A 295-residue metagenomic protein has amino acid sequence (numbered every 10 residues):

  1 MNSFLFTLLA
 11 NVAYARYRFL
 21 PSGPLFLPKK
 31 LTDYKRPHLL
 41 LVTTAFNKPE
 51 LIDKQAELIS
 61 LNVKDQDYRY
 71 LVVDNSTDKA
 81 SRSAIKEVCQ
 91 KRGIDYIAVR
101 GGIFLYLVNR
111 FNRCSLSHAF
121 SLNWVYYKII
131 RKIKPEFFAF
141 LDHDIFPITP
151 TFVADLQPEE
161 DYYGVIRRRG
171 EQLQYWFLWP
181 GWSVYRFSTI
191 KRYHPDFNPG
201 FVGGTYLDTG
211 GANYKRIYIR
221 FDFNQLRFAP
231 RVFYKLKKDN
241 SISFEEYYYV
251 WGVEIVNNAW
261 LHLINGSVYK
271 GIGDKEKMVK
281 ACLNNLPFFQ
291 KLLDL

Functional and structural regions predicted by a protein language model:
M1-E57: N-proximal low-complexity "stem/linker" segments adjacent to membrane-targeting elements
S3-Y14, L207-L295: C-terminal catalytic/acceptor-binding lobe
E57-D67: Short, acidic, metal-binding catalytic loop of nucleotide-sugar glycosyltransferases
D67-K79, A98-G101: Short beta-strand/loop segment that forms part of the nucleotide-sugar
N75, L141-I145: Short acidic donor-binding/metal-coordinating loop in glycosyltransferase active sites
A80-K134: Active-site-proximal specificity loops/subdomain of glycosyltransferases
R113-S115, I145-R216: Conserved catalytic core of nucleotide-sugar-dependent glycosyltransferases
F138: Short aromatic/hydrophobic "clamp" motif used to bind/position activated sugar donors
